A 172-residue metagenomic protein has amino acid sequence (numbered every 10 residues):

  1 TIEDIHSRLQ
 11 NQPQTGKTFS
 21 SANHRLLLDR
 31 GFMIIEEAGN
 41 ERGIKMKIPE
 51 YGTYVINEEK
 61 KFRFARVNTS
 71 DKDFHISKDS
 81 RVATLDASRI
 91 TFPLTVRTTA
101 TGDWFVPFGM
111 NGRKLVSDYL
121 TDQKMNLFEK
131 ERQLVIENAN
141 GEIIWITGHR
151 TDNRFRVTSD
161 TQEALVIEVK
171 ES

Functional and structural regions predicted by a protein language model:
T1-S172: AMP-forming adenylation/ATP pyrophosphatase catalytic core
